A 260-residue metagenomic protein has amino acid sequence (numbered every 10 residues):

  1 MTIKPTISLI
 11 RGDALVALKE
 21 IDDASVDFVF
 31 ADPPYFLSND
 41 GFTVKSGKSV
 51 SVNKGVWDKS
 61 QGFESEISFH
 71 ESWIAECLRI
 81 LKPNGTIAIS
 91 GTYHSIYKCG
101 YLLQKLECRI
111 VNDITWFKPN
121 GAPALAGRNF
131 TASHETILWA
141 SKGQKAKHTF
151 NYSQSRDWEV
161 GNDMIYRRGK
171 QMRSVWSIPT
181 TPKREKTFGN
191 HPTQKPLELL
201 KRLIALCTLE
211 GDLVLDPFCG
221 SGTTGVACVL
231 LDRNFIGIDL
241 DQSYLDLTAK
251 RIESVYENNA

Functional and structural regions predicted by a protein language model:
M1-I238, Q242-L247: Core catalytic lobe of class I
M1-K4, A249-A260: Short, conserved SAM-binding/catalytic segment of Class I S-adenosyl-L-methionine-dependent methyltransferases
